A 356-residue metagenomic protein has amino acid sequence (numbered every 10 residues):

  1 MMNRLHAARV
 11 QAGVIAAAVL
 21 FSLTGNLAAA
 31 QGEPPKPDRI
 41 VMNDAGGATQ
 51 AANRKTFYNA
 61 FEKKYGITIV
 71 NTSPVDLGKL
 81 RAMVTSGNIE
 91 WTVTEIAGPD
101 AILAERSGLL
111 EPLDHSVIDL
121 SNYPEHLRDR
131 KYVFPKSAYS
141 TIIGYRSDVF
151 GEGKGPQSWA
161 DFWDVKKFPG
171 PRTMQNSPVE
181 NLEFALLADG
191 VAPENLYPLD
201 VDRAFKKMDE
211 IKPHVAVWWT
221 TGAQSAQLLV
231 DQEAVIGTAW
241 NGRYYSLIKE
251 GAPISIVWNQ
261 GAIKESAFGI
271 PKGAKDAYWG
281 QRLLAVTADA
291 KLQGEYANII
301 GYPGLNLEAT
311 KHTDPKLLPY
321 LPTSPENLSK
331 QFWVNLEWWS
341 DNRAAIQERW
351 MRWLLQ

Functional and structural regions predicted by a protein language model:
Q11-G25: Bacterial N-terminal signal peptides
G32-L103: Early extracytoplasmic/lumenal segment of secretory-pathway proteins
A45-R54, I89-V230: Extracytoplasmic ligand-binding site segments that recognize negatively charged/polar headgroups
A101-L103, V230, V235-P253: A ligand-binding cleft/hinge motif common to bilobed small-molecule-binding domains
L120-Y123, Y139, D202-I211, I248-A274 (+2 more regions): Periplasmic-binding protein-like
G144-V149, L186-V191, E265-A277, L284-V286 (+2 more regions): A bilobed periplasmic-binding-protein/Venus flytrap-type ligand-binding module shared by bacterial periplasmic
K167-E180, V286-K311: Periplasmic-binding protein-like
G294-Q356: C-terminal capping/gating helix-and-loop segments adjacent to ligand/active sites or protein-protein/ligand interfaces
